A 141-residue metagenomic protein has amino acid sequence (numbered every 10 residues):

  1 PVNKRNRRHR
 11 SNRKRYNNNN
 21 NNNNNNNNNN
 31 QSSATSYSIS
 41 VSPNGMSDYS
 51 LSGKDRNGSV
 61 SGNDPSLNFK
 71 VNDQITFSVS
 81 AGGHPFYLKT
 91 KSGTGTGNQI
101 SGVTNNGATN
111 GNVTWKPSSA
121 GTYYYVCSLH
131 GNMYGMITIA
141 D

Functional and structural regions predicted by a protein language model:
V2-S33: Ser/Thr/Gly/Pro-rich low-complexity, disordered linker/stalk segments of secreted and cell-surface proteins
R8, T35-S47, S52-G53, N57-G62 (+2 more regions): Extracellular/periplasmic metallocenter environments
Y37, P65, D73-I75: Structural beta-strand segments of beta-rich domains
K70-N72, N110: Solvent-exposed, conformationally flexible loop/turn segments
I75-F77, Y125: Hydrophobic beta-strand residues of extracellular immunoglobulin-like
S78-G82: Acidic, Ser/Thr
P85-G95, M136-I139: Short, surface-exposed beta-strand/strand-loop-strand elements in extracellular ectodomains
T94-G102: Surface-exposed loop/edge segments in extracytoplasmic proteins
